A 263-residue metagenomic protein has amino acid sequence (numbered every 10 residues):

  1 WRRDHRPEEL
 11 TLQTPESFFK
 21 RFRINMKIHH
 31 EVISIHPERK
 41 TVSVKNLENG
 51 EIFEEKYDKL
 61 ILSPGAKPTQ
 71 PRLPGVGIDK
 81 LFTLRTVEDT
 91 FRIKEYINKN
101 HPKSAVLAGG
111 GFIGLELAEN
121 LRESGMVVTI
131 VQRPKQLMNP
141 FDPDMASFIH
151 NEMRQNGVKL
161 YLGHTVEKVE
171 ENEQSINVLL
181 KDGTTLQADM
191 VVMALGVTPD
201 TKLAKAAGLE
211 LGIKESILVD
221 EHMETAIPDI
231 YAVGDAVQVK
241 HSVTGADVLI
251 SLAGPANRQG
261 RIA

Functional and structural regions predicted by a protein language model:
W1-I24, H36-R39, E51-F53, D89 (+1 more regions): Glycine-rich flavin
K27-E48, E55, E123-E221: A Rossmann-like FAD-binding core segment of flavoenzymes
V44, L62-S63, L107, M193 (+2 more regions): Redox-cofactor binding/interface segments in oxidoreductases and associated redox assembly factors
I52, Q70-P71, L115-E116, A188 (+2 more regions): Glycine/Thr-rich phosphate-binding loops of Rossmann-like dinucleotide-binding domains
L62-S124, K159, I213, V219-E221: Glycine-rich dinucleotide-binding loop and its adjacent helix/turn
G77-H101, N177, T185-I262: FAD-site-proximal beta/loop scaffold in flavoenzymes
